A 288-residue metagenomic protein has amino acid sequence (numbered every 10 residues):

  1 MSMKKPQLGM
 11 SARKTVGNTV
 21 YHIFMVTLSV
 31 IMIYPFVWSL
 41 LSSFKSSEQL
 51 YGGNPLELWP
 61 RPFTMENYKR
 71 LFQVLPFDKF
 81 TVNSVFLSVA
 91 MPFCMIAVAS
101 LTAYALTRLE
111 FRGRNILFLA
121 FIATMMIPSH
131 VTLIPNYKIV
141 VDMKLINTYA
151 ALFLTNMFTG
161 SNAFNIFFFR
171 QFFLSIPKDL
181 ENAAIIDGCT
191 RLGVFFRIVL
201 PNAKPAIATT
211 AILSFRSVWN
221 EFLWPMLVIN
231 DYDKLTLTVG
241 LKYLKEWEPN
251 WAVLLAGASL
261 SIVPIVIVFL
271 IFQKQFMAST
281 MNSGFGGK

Functional and structural regions predicted by a protein language model:
S2-K4, L8-K288: A structural signal for multi-pass alpha-helical bundles of membrane permease subunits that mediate small-molecule
